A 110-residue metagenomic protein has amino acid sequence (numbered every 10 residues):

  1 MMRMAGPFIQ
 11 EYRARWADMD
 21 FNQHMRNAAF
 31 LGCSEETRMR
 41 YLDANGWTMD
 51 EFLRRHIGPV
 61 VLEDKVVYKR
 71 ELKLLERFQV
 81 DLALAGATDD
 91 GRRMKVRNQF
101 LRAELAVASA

Functional and structural regions predicted by a protein language model:
M2-E63: Hot-dog-fold acyl-thioester-processing enzymes
R3-Q10, Y68, L72-R77, A85-A110: HotDog/MaoC-like acyl-thioester-processing domains
V60-E63, V67, F78: Low-complexity, acidic Ser/Thr/Pro/Gly-rich terminal tails and inter-domain linkers that flank the onset of structured
L82: Extended, charged catalytic domains and RNA/DNA-binding interfaces, predominantly in divalent-metal-using enzymes
